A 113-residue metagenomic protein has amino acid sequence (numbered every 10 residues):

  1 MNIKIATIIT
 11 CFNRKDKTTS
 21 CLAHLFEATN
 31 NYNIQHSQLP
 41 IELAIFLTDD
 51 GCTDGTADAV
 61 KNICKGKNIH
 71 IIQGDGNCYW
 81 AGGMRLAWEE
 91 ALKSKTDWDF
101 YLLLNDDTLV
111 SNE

Functional and structural regions predicted by a protein language model:
I5-K17, C21, A28, T48: A conserved hydrophobic helix/loop-capping motif in glycosyltransferases and polysaccharide synthases
H24-I41: Short, acidic, metal-binding catalytic loop of nucleotide-sugar glycosyltransferases
T48-D58: A conserved acidic beta->alpha catalytic loop
D50, G74, L104-D106: Active-site acidic Asp-centered loop
G55, G82, D107-E113: Acidic donor-binding/catalytic loop of UDP-sugar-dependent glycosyltransferases, especially processive GT2
G74-K93: Glycine-rich, basic loop-to-helix element that forms the pyrophosphate-binding segment of sugar-nucleotide handling
D97-L109: Short beta-strand-to-loop acidic/aromatic patch adjacent to the donor-nucleotide binding site
